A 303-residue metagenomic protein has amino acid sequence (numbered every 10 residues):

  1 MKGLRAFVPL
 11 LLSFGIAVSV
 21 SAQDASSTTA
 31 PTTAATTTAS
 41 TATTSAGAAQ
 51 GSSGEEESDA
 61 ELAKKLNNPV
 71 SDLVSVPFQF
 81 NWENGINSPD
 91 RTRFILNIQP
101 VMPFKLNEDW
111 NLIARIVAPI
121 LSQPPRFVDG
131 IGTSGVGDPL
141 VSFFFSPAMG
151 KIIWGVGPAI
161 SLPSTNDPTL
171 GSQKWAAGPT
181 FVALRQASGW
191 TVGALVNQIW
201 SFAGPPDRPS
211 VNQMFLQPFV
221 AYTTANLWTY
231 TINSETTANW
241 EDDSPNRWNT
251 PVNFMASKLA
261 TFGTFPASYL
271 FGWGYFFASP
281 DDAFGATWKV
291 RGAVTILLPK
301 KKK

Functional and structural regions predicted by a protein language model:
M1-R5: N-terminal secretory signal peptides that target proteins for export/translocation
F7-A17: Bacterial N-terminal signal peptides
V18-A22: Sec/Tat signal peptide C-region and signal peptidase I cleavage site
D24-K303: Transmembrane beta-barrel domains of Gram-negative outer membranes and organellar outer membranes
